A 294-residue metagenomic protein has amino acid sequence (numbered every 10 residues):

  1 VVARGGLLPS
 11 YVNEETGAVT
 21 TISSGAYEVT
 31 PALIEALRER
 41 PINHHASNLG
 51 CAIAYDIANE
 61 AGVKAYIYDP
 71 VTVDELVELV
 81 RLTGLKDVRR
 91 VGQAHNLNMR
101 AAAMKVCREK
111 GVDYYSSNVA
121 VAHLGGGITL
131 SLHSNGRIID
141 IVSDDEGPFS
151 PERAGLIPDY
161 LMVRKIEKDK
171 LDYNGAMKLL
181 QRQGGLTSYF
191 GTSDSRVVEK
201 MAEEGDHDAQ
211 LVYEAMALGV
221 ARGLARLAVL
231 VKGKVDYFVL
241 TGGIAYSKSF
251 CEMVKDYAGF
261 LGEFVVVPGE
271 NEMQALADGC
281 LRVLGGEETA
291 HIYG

Functional and structural regions predicted by a protein language model:
V1-G50, K64, T72-T83: Short beta-strand-loop/turn "lid" adjacent to the catalytic site in phosphate-handling enzymes
V2-A3, K64-P70, A120-A122, D140-I141 (+1 more regions): General beta-strand structural signal in soluble alpha/beta enzymes
A52-Y55, I67, L82, D87-S116 (+3 more regions): Glycine-rich phosphate-binding loop plus the immediately following alpha-helix
A122-G127, H133-G136, G242-I244: A short acidic Gly-Thr/Ser loop motif
K178-G233: Adenine-nucleotide phosphate-binding core of ATP-dependent small-molecule kinases
V235-V254: Glycine-rich phosphate-binding loops at beta-strand->alpha-helix junctions
A245-Y246, E252, E263-G294: Glycine-rich phosphate-binding/hydrolytic loop that grips phosphoryl groups
